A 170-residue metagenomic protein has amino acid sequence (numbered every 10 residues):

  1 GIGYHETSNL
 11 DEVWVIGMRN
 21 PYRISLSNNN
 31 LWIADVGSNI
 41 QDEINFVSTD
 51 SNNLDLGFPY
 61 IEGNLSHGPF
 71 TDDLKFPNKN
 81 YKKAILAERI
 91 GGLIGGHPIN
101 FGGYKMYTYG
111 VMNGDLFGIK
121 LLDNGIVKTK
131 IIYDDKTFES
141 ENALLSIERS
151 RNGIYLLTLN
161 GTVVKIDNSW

Functional and structural regions predicted by a protein language model:
G1-I131, N142, R149: Beta-propeller domain segments
I132-K136: Short loop/turn motifs that cap or connect beta-strands within the blades of beta-propeller-type repeat domains
S146-W170: Blade-level signature of beta-propeller repeat domains, shared across WD40, Kelch, NHL, RCC1 and BNR/Asp-box propellers
